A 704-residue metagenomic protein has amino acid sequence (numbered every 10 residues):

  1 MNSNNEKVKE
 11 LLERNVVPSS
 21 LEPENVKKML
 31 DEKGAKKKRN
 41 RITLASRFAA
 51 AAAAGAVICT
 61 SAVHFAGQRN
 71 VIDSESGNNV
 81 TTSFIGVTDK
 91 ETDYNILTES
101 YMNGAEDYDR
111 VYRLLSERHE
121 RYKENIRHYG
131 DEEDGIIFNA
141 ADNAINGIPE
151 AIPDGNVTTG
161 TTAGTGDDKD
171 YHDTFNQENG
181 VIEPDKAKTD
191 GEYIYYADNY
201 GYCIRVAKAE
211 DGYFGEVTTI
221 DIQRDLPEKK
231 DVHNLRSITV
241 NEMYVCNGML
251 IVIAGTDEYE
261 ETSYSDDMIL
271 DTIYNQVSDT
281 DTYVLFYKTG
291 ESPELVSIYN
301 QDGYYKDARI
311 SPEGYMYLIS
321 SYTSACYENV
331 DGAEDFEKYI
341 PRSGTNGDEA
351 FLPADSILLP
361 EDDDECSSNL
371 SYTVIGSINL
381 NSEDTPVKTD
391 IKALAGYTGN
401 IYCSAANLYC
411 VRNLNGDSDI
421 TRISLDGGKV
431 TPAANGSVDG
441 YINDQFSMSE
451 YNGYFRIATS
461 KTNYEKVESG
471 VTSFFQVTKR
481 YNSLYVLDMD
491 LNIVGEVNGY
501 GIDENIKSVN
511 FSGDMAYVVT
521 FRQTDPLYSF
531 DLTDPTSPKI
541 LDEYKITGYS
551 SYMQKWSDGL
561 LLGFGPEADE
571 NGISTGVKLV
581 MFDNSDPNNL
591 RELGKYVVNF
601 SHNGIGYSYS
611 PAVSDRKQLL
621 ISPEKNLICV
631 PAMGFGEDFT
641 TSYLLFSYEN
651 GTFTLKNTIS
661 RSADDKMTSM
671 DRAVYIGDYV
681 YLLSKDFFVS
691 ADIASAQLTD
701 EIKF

Functional and structural regions predicted by a protein language model:
M1-N2, K28, K37, N70 (+3 more regions): Intrinsic disorder/low-complexity signature
M1-R39: Disordered, charged N-terminal biogenesis/targeting segments of membrane/secreted proteins
N2, S19, A45, I58-T60 (+3 more regions): Intrinsically disordered, low-complexity segments enriched in Ser/Pro/Gly/Ala and basic residues
N15-V16, Q68-N70, D231: Short, flexible coil/linker elements and helix-boundary hinge sites characteristic of intrinsically disordered
E22-D31, R47-E75: Single-pass transmembrane signal-anchor helices and their membrane-water interface zones
K36-A51: N-terminal Sec-pathway targeting helices
A45-F48, I58, I401, G559: Generic signature of intrinsically disordered, low-complexity, basic-rich segments and short cationic peptides
D73-F704: Beta-sheet-rich non-transmembrane sensory/scaffold domains
